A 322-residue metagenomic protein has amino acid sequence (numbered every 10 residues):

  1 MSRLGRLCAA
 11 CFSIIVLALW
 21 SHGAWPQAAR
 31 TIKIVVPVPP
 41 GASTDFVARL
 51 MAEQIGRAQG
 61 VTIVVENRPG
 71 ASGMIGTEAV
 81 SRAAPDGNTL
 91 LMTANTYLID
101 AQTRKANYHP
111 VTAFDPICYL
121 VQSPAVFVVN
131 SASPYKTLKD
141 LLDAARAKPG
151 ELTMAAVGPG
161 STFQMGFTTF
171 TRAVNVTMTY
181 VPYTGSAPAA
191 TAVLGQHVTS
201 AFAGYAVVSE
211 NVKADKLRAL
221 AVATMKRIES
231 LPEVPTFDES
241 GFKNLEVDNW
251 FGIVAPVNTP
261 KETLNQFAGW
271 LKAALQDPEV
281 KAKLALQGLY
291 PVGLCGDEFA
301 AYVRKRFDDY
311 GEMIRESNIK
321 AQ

Functional and structural regions predicted by a protein language model:
M1-R6: N-terminal secretory signal peptides that target proteins for export/translocation
A9-L17: Hydrophobic helical h-region of N-terminal Sec-dependent signal peptides in bacterial secretory/periplasmic proteins
S21-G23: N-terminal signal peptide c-region/cleavage motif recognized by signal peptidases
W25-T112, E151, N175-F202, N211 (+2 more regions): N-terminal (or domain-start) structured segment
A29-T31, R172-A173, K213, E239 (+1 more regions): An extracytoplasmic/periplasmic, membrane-proximal ligand-sensing/linker region
R82-N88, Q102-P188, S200, F237-E239 (+1 more regions): Hinge/capping helix and adjacent helix->loop/strand transition within the periplasmic-binding protein
M92-Y97, A156, S186, A203-V208 (+3 more regions): Beta->alpha turn/N-cap motifs
T96-K105, T169-A173, T199-V234: A ligand-binding cleft/hinge motif common to bilobed small-molecule-binding domains
